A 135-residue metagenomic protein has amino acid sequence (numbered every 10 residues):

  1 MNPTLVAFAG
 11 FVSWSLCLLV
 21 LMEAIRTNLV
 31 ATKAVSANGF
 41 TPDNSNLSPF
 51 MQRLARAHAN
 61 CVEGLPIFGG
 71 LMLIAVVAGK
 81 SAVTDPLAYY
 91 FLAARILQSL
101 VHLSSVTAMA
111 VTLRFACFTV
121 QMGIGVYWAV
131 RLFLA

Functional and structural regions predicted by a protein language model:
N2-F40: N-terminal signal-anchor transmembrane alpha helix
G10-S13, H58, Y89, A93 (+1 more regions): Hydrophobic residues within alpha-helical transmembrane segments of multi-pass solute transporters/permease subunits
T27-A31, K80, T107, V111 (+1 more regions): Transmembrane helix-loop junctions in multipass membrane proteins, especially transporters and channels
F40-C61: Short membrane-interface loop/juxtamembrane segments of multi-pass integral membrane proteins
A59-L73: Core segments of transmembrane alpha-helices that mediate helix-helix packing or line hydrophobic substrate/ligand
G70-A93: Short alpha-helical packing/oligomerization segments
L97-G123: Interfacial loop-to-transmembrane junctions
V126-A135: Juxtamembrane boundary at the C-terminal end of a transmembrane helix
